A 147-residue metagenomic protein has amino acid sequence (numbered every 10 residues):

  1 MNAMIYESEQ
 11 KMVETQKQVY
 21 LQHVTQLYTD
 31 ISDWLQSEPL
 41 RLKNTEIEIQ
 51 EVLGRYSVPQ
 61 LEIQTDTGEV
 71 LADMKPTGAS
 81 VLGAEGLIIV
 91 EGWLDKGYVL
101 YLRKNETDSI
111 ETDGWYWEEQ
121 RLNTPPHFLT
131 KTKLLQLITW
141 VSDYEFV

Functional and structural regions predicted by a protein language model:
M1, I5-S8, M12, N44 (+2 more regions): Generic alpha-helix detector with strongest preference for long hydrophobic helices that associate with membranes
M1-L42: Long, hydrophobic N-terminal alpha-helical segment
Y6, Y20, Y28, Y56 (+3 more regions): Sequence-level detector for tyrosine residue identity
E9, Q16, Q50-V52, I63 (+1 more regions): Generic structural signal for short, flexible, solvent-exposed coil/loop and linker residues
V13-H23, A84-G97, P125-F128: Short secondary-structure transition/capping segments
D33-S37, A79, T139, D143: Short, intrinsically disordered, mixed-charge
E46-K96: Amphipathic, interaction-prone secondary-structure segments
K96-V147: Glycine-rich, aromatic-bearing surface loops/beta-hairpins
